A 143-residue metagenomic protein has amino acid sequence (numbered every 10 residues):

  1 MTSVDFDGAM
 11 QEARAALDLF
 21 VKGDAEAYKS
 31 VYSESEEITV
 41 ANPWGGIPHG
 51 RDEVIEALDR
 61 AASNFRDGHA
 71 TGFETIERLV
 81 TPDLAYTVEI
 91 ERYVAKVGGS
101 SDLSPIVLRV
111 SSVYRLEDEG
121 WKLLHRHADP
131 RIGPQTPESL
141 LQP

Functional and structural regions predicted by a protein language model:
M1-S30, E37-P143: A beta-strand edge to alpha-helix "cap/lid" segment located at domain peripheries
